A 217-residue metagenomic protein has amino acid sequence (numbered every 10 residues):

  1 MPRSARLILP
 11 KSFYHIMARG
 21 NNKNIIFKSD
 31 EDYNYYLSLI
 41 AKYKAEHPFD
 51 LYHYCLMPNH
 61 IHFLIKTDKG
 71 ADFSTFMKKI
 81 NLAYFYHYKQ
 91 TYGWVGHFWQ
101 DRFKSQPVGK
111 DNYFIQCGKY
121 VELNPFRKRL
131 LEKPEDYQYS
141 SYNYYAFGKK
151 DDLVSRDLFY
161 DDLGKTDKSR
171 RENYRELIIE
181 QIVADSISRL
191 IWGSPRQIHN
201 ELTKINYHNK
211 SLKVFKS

Functional and structural regions predicted by a protein language model:
M1-H53, K66-S217: Short Pro-Cys-Gly-centered "Cys-loop" motif that presents a nucleophilic cysteine in a tight turn
C55-I65: Active-site-proximal cofactor/substrate-binding loop regions of enzyme domains
